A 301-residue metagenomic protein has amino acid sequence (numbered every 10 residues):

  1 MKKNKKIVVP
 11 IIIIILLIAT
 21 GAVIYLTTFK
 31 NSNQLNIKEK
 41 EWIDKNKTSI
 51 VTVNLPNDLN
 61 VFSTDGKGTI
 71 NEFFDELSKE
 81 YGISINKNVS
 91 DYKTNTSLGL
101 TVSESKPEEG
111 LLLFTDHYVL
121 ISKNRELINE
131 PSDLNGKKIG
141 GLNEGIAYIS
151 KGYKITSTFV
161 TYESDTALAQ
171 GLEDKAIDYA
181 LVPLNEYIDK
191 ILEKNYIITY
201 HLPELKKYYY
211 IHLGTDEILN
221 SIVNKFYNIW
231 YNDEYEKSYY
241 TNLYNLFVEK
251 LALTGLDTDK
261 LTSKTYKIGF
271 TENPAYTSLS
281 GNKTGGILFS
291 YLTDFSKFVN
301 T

Functional and structural regions predicted by a protein language model:
M1-N88, K106-E109, L113-T115, L127-S132 (+2 more regions): N-terminal hydrophobic or amphipathic helices and topogenic motifs
V53, G99-T101, G141, A180-V182 (+1 more regions): Structural recognition of the beta-strand scaffold that forms the well-ordered cores of secreted hydrolase catalytic
D58, V102-E104, E144, L184-N185 (+1 more regions): Flexible loop residues that form catalytic and substrate-binding hotspots at small-molecule/glycan-binding clefts
I70, S84-N95, F159-Q170, T301: Short helix-initiation/N-cap motifs at beta->coil->alpha
Y92-P107, Q170-L205: A ligand-binding cleft/hinge motif common to bilobed small-molecule-binding domains
V119-I121, Y209-I211: Short glycine- and hydrophobic/aromatic-rich loop-to-beta-strand nucleating segment in the catalytic cores
S122-I139: Flexible hinge/capping segments at coil-to-helix
I139-K154: Secondary-structure junction motif
